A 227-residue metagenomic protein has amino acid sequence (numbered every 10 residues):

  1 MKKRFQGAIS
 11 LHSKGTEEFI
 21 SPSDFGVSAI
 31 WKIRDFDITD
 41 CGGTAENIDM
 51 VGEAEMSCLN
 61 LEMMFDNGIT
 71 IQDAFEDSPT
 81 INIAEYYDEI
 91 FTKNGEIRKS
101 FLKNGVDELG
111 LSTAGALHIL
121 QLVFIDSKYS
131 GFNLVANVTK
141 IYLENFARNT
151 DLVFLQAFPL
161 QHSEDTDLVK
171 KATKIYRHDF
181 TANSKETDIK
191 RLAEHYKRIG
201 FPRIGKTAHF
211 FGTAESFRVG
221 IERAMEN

Functional and structural regions predicted by a protein language model:
M1-S130, I141-N227: Non-catalytic substrate-recognition and accessory regions of acyl/acetyltransferase enzymes
F132-L134: A short glycine-leucine-enriched loop at secondary-structure breakpoints that most characteristically corresponds
V138: Hydrophobic positions on the alpha1 helix immediately C-terminal to the Walker A/P-loop
